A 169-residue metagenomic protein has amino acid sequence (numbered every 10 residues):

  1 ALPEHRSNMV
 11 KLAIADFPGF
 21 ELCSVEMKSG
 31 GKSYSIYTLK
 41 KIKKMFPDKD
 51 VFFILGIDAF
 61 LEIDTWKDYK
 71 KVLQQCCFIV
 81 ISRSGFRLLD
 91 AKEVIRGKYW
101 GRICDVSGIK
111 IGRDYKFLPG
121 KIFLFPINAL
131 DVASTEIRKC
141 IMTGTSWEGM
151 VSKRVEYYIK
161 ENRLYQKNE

Functional and structural regions predicted by a protein language model:
A1-E169: Nucleotidyltransferase catalytic core that binds NTPs
